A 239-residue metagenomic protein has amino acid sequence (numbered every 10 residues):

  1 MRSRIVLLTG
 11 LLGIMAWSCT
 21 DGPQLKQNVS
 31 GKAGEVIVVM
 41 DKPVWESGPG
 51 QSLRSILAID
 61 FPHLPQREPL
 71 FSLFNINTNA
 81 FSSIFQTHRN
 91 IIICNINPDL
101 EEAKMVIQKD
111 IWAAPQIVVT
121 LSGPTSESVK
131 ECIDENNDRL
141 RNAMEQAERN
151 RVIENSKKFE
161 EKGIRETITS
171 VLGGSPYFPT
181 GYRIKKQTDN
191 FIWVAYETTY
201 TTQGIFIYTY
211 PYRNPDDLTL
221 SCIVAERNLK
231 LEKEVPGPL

Functional and structural regions predicted by a protein language model:
M1-V29: Bacterial Sec-dependent N-terminal signal peptides
C19-L239: N-terminal targeting sequences that direct proteins away from the cytosol to non-cytosolic compartments
